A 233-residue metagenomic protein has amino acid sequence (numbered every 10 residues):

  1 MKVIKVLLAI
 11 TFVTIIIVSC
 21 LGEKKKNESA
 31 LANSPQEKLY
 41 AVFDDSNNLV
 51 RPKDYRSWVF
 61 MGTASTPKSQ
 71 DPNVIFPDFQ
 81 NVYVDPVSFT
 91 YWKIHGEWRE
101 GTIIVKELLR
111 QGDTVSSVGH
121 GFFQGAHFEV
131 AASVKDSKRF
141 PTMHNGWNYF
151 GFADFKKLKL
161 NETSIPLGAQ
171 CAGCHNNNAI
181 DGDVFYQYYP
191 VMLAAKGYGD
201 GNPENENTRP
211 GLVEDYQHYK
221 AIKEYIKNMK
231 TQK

Functional and structural regions predicted by a protein language model:
M1-V6: Positively charged n-region of N-terminal signal peptides that target proteins for export
L8-I16: Bacterial N-terminal signal peptides
L21-E23: Bacterial signal peptide processing site
N27-P35, F43-D44, R51-V59, T66-P67 (+1 more regions): Sequence context surrounding c-type heme c attachment/ligation sites in exported
E37, N48, K53, A64-P67 (+2 more regions): Alpha-carbonic anhydrase
F43, I75-I94, S116-V118: N-terminal post-signal-peptidase region of extra-cytosolic proteins
